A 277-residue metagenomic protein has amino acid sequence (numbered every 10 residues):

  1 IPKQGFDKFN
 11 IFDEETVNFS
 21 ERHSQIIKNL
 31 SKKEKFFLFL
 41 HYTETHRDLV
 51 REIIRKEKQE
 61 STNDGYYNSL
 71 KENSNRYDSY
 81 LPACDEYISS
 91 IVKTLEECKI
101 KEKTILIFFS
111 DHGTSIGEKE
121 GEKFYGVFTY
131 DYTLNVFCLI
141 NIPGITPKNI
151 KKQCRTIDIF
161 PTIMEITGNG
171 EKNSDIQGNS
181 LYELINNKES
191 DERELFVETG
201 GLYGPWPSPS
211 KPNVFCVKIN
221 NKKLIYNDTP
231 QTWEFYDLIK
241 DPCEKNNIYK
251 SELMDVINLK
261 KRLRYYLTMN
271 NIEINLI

Functional and structural regions predicted by a protein language model:
I1-I277: Catalytic domains that recognize anionic headgroups
